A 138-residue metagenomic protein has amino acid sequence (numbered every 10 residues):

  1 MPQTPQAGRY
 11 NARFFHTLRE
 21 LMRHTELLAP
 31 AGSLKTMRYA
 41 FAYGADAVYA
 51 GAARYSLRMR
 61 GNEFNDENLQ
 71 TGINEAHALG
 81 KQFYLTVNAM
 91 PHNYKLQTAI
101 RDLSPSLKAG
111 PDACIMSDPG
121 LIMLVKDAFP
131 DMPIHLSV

Functional and structural regions predicted by a protein language model:
L18-V138: Non-catalytic helical/linker scaffolds that mediate oligomerization, partner binding, and domain coupling around large
